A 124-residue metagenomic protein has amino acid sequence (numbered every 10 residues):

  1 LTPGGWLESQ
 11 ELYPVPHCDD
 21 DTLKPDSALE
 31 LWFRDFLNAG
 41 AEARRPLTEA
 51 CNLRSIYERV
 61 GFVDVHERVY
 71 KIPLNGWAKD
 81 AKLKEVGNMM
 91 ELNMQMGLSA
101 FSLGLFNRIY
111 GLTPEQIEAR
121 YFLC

Functional and structural regions predicted by a protein language model:
L1-P3: Helix-to-beta-strand junctions that scaffold the AdoMet/dcAdoMet cofactor pocket in Class I SAM-dependent enzymes
W6-S99: Conserved catalytic/acceptor-binding region of the Class I
M96-C124: C-terminal transmembrane module of eukaryotic multi-pass membrane proteins
